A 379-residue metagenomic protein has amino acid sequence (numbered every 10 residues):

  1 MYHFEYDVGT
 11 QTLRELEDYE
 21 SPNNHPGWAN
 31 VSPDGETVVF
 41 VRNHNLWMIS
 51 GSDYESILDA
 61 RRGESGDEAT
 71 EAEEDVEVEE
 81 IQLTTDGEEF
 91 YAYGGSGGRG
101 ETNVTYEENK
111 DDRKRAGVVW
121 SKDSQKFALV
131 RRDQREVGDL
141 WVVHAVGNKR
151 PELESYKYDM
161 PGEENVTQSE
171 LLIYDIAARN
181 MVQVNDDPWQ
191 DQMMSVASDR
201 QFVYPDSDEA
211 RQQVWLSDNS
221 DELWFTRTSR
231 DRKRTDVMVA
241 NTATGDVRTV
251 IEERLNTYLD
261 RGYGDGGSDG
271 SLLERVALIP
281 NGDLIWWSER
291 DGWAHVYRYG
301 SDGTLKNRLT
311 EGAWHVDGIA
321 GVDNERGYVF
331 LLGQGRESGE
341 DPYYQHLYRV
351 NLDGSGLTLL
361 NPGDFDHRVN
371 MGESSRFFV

Functional and structural regions predicted by a protein language model:
M1-F377: Beta-propeller folds
